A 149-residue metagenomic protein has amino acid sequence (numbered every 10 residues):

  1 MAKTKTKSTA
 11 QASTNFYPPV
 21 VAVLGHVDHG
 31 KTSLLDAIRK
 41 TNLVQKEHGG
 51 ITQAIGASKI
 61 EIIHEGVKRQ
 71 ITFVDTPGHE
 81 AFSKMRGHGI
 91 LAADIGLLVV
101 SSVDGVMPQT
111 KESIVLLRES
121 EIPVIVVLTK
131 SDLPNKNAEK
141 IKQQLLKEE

Functional and structural regions predicted by a protein language model:
M1-H26: Primarily NTPase-proximal linker/entry elements flanking Walker-type ATP/GTP-binding cores
Y17-E149: P-loop/Walker A NTP-binding module and the surrounding RecA-like catalytic core of P-loop NTPases
